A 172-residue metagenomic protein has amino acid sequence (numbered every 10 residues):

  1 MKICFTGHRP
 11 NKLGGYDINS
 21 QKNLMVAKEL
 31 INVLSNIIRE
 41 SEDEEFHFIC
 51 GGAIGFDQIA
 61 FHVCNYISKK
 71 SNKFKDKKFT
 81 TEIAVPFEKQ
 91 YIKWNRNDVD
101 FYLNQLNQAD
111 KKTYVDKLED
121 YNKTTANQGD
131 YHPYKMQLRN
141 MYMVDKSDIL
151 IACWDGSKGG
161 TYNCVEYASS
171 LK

Functional and structural regions predicted by a protein language model:
M1-K172: Acidic/glycine-enriched connector segments
